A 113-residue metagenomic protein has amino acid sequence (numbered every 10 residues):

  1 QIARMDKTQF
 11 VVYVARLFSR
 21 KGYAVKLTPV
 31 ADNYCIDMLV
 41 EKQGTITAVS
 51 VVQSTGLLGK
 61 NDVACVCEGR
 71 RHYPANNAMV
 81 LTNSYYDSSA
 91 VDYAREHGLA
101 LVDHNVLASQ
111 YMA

Functional and structural regions predicted by a protein language model:
Q1-A113: Mixed-charge (Asp/Glu-Lys/Arg
